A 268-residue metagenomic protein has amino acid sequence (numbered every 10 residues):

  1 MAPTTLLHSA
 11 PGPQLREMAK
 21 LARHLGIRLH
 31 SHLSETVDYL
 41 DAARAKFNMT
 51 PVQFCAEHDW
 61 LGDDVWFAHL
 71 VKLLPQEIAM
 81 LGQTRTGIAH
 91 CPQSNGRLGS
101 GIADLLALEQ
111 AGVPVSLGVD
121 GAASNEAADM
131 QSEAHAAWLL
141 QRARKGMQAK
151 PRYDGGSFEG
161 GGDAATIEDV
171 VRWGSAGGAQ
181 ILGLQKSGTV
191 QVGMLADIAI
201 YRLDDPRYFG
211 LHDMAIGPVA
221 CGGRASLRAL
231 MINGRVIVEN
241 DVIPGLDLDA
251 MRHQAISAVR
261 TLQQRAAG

Functional and structural regions predicted by a protein language model:
M1-G87, G96-V115: Histidine/acidic residue-rich metal-binding segments in metalloenzymes
E35, P92-G96, D120-A123: Short, acidic/turn-prone active-site loops that include or flank metal/cofactor- and phosphate-binding residues
E57-D64, L106-D205: His/Asp/Glu-enriched, well-ordered alpha-helical/loop segment that forms or immediately abuts the divalent-metal
Q76, R97-L98, M147, F209 (+1 more regions): Glycine/Thr-rich phosphate-binding loops of Rossmann-like dinucleotide-binding domains
R97-I102, E126-A128, G210: Short, charged, surface-exposed secondary-structure boundary motifs
E168-G268: Active-site microenvironment of metallo-dependent hydrolases
